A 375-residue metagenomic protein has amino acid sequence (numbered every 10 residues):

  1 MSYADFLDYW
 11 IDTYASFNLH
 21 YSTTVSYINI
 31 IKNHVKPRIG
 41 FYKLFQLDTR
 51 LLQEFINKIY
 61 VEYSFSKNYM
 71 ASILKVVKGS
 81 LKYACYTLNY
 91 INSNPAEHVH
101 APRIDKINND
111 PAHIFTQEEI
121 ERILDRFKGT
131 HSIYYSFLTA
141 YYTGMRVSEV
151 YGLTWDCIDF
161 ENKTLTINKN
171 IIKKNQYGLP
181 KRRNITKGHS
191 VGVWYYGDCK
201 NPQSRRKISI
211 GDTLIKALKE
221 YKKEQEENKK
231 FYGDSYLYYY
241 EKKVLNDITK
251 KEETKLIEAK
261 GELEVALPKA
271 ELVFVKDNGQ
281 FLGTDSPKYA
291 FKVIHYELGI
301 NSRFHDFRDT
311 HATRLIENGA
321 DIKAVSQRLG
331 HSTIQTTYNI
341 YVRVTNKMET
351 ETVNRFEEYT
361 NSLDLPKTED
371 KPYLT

Functional and structural regions predicted by a protein language model:
M1-F45, R50, E226-K269: N-terminal DNA-binding module of tyrosine recombinases/phage integrases
A4, I11-Y83, N109, Q280-S286 (+1 more regions): N-terminal core-binding DNA-recognition domain of tyrosine site-specific recombinases/integrases
F45, I91-S93, R103-D125, K174-V191 (+1 more regions): DNA breakage-rejoining catalytic core of tyrosine-based enzymes
Y63, D125, G129-I133, T143 (+5 more regions): Short, basic (Lys/Arg/His-rich) helix/loop patches that form interaction surfaces in the mid-to-C-terminal regions
K82-P95, I120, A140-P180: Short, charged phosphate-coordinating catalytic segments
D105-I107, I114, I171, L329-N354: Catalytic-site neighborhood detector that most strongly recognizes the C-terminal catalytic loop/helix of tyrosine
C157-T164, I300-N301, A320-V342: Short, polar N-cap/turn motifs at the start of nucleic acid-interacting alpha helices
N162, K169-R205, L214, E227-N228 (+3 more regions): C-terminal secondary-structure termini that scaffold catalytic or DNA-interacting sites
